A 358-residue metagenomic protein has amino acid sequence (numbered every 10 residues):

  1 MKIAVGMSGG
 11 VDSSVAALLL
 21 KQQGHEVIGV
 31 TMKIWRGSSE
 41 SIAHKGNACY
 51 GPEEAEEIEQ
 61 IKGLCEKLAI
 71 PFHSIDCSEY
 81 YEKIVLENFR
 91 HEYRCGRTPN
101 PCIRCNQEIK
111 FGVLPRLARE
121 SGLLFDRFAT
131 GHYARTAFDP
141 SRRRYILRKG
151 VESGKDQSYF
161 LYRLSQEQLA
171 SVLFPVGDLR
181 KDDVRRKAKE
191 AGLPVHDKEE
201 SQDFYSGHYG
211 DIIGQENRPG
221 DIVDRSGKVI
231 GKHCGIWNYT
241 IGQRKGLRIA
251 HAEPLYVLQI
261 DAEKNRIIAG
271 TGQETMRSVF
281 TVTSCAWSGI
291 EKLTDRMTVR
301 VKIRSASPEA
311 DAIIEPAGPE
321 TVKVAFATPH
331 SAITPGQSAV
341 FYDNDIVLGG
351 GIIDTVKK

Functional and structural regions predicted by a protein language model:
M1-Y162: ATP-dependent adenylation/nucleotidyltransferase module used to activate substrates
A129-K358: AMP-forming adenylation/ATP pyrophosphatase catalytic core
